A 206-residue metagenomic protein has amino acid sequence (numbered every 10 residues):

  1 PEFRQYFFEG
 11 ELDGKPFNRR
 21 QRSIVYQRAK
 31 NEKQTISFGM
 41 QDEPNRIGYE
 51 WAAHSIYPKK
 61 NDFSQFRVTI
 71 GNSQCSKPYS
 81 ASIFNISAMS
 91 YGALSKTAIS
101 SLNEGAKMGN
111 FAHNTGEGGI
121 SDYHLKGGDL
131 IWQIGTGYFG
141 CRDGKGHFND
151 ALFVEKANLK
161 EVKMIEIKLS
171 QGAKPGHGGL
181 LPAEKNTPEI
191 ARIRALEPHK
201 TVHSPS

Functional and structural regions predicted by a protein language model:
P1-G176, P182: Conserved, well-structured core domains of diverse proteins
Q171, G176-E197: Active-site pocket-lining/capping segments in soluble small-molecule metabolic enzymes
K200-S206: Glycine-rich phosphate/ribose-binding loops and adjacent secondary-structure elements that form binding surfaces
